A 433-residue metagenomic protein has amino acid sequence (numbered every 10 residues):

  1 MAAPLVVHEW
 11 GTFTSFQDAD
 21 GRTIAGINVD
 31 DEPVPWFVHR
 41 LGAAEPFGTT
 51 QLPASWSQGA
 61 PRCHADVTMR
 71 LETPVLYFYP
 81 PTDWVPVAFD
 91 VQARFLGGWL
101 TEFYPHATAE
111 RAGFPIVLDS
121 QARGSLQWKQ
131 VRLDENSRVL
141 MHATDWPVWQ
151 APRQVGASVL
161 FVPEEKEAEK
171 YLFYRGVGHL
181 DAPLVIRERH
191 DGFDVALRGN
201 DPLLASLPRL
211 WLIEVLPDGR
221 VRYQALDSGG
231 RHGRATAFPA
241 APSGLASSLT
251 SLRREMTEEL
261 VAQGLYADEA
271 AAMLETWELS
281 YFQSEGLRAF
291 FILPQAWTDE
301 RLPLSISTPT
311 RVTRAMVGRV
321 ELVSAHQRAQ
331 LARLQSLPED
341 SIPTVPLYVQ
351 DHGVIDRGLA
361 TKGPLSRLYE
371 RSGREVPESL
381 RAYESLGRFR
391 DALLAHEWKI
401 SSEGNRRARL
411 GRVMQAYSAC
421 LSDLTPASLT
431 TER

Functional and structural regions predicted by a protein language model:
M1-R433: Protease-labile, long low-complexity intrinsically disordered regions enriched in Pro/Ser/Thr
